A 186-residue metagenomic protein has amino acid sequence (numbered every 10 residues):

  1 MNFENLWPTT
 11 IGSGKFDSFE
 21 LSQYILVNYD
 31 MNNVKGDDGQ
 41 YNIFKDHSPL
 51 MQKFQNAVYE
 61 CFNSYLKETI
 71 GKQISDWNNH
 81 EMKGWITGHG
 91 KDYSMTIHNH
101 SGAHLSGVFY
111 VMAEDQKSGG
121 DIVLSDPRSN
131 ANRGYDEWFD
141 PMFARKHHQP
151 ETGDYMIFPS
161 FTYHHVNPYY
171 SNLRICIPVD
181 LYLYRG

Functional and structural regions predicted by a protein language model:
M1-W77, W85, D92-S94, D121: Non-heme Fe(II)/2-oxoglutarate
L6, D76-N78, N99-A103, S171-L173: A generic structural micro-feature
I86-I157, L183: Catalytic core of non-heme Fe(II) oxygenases with the double-stranded beta-helix
M95-H98, H164-Y170: Short beta-strand His + acidic residue motifs that chelate non-heme Fe in jelly-roll/DSBH and cupin folds
S106-F109, N172-G186: A short hydrophobic beta-strand segment most commonly corresponding to one strand of the jelly-roll/cupin
K117-I122, V166-N172: Short conserved catalytic/interaction loops centered on acidic-Pro-aromatic/His motifs
